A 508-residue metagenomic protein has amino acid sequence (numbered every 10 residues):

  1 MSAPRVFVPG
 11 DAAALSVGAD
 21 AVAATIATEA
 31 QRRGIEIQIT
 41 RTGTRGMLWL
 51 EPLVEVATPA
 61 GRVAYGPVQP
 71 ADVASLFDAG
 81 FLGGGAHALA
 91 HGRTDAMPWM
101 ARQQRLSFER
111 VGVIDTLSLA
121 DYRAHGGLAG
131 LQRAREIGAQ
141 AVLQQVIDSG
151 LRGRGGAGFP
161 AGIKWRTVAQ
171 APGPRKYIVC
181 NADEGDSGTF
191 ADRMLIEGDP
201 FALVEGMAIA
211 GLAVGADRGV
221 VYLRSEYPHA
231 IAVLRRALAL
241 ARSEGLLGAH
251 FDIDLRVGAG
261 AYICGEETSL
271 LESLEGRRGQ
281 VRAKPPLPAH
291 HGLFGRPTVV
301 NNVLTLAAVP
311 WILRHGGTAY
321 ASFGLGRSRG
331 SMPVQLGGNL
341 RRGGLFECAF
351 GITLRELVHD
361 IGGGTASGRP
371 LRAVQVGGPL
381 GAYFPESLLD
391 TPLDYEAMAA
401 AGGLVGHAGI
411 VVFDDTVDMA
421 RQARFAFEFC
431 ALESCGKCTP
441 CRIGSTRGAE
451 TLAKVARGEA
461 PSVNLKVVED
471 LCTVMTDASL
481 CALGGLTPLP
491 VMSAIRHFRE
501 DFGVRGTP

Functional and structural regions predicted by a protein language model:
A13-L15, W49, G127, V146-V168 (+3 more regions): Conserved phosphate/anionic-ligand binding catalytic regions in large, soluble enzymes, centered on
A19-R41, T58-G83, A129-D148, P174-I178 (+6 more regions): Ferredoxin-type iron-sulfur electron-transfer modules in oxidoreductases and energy-metabolism complexes
E29-A30, G206-A210, A349-A366: Short amphipathic, charge-patterned alpha-helical segments
L82-D115, L287, L293-A308, L313 (+4 more regions): Intrinsic disorder at enzyme termini
R93-L143: Cofactor-/ligand-binding subdomain signature composed of acidic, glycine-rich, tryptophan-containing flexible loops
Q103, I231-F350, G362: Hydrophobic alpha-helical positions that pack around
I114-A129, C180-D192, P288-L293, Q335-L340: Gly-rich Lys/Arg/Thr-decorated short loops/hinges at beta-loop-alpha junctions or inter-strand turns that position
D199-A213: Histidine-anchored nucleotide/phosphate-binding helix
